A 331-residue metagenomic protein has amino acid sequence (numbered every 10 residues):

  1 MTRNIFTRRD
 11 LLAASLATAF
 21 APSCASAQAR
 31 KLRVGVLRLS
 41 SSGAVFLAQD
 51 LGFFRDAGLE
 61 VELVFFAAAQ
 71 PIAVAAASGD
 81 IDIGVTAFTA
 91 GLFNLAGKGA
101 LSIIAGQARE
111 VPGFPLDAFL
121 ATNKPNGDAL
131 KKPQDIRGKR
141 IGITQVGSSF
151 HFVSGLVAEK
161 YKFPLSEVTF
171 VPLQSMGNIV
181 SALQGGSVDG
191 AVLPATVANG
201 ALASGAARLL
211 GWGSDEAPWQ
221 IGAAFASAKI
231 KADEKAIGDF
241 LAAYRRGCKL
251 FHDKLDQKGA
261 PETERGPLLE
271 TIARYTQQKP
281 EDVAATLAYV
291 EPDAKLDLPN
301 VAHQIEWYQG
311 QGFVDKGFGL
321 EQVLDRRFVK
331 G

Functional and structural regions predicted by a protein language model:
N4, D10-A27: N-terminal export signals
Q28-F163, F170-L173, D189-A195, W212 (+1 more regions): Short, glycine-/small- and polar/acidic-enriched structural segments that line small-molecule recognition paths
Q49, P71, A75, A90 (+11 more regions): Extracytoplasmic/secreted proteins, especially bacterial periplasmic and envelope-associated proteins
D50, A77, A96, E159 (+7 more regions): Sec-exported extracytoplasmic/periplasmic mature domains
R109-A118, S204-K229, L241-Y244, D325-K330: Periplasmic-binding protein-like
P172, A182-G185, G190, A201 (+3 more regions): A residue-level marker of the well-folded mature domains of exported/periplasmic proteins
A232-F313: Secondary-structure end/capping motifs
V301-G331: Conserved C-terminal helix/tail region of periplasmic/extracytoplasmic solute-binding proteins
